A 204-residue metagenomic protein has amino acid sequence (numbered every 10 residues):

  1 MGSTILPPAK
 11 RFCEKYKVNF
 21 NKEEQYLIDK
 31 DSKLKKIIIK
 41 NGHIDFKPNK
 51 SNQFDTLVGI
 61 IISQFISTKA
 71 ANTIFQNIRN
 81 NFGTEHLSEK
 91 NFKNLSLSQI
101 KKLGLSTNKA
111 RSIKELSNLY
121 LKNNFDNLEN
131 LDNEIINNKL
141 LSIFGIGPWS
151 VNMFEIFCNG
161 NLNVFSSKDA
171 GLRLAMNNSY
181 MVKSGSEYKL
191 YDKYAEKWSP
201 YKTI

Functional and structural regions predicted by a protein language model:
I5-D45, K114-E115, N133-E134, P148-I204: C-terminal accessory module of base-excision DNA glycosylases/AP lyases that mediates lesion recognition and DNA
F12, V18, K33, I66-S142 (+1 more regions): Alpha-helical ds-nucleic-acid-binding substructure associated with the helix-hairpin-helix region of base-excision DNA
Y16, L27, K36-G42, N49-K50 (+6 more regions): Non-catalytic interaction surface on structured domains
F46-D55, G104-T107, A195-T203: Structural motif
Q53, L57-V58, A70-I74, K109-S112 (+2 more regions): Residue-level detector of well-ordered alpha-helical segments, enriched for hydrophobic/aromatic packing positions
